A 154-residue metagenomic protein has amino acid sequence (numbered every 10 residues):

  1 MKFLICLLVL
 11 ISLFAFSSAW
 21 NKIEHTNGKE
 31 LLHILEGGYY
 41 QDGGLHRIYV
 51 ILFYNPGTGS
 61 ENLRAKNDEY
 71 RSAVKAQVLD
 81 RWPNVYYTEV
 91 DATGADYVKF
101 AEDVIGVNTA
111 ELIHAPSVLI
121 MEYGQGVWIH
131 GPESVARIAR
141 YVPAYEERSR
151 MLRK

Functional and structural regions predicted by a protein language model:
K2-A19: Cleavable N-terminal signal peptides of Sec/SRP-targeted secreted and luminal proteins
F16-Y40: N-terminal "domain-start" segment that seeds a small globular fold
E24-G28, N67, R71, V135-A139: Generic preference for well-ordered alpha-helical elements
L31-N84: Local sequence-structure signature of Cys/Sec-based thiol-disulfide redox active-site neighborhoods
S72-H130, S134, Y145: Thioredoxin-like thiol-disulfide oxidoreductase module
E133-K154: Thiol-/selenol-based redox modules, centered on thioredoxin-like and closely related oxidoreductase domains
